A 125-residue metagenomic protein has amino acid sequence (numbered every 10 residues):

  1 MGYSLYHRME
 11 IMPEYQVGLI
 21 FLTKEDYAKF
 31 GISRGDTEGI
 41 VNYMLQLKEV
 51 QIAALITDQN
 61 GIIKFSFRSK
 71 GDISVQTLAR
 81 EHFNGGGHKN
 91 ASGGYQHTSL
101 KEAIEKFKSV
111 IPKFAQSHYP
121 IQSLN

Functional and structural regions predicted by a protein language model:
M1-H82, G87-N125: Hydrophobic helix-and-loop "lid/oligomerization" segment in the mid-to-C-terminal part of catalytic domains
